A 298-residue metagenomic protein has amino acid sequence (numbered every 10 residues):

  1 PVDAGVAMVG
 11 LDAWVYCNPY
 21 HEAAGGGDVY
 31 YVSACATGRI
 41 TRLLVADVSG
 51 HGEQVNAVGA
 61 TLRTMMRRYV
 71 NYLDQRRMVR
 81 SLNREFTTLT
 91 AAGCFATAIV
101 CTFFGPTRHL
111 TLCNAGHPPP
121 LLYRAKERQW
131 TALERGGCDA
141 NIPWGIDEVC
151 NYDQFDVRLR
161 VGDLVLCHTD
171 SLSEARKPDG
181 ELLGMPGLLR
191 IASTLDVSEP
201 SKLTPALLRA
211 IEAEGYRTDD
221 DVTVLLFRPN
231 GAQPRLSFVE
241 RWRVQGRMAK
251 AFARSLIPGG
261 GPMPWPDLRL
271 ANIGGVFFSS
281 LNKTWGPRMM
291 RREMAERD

Functional and structural regions predicted by a protein language model:
P1-L166, R217-P229, Q233-Q245, R254-D298: … and, occasionally, acidic/histidine-rich disordered N-termini of signaling adaptors
Q75-T87, L188, P200-E212: Short, well-structured alpha-helical segments that form the helix of a local strand-helix-strand
L122-K126, R176-L182: Cytochrome P450 core scaffold surrounding the K-helix E-X-X-R motif and the conserved "meander" helix-loop region
V157-R158, A192, T204: Long, contiguous interaction/recruitment modules in multidomain scaffold/adaptor proteins
D170: Conserved catalytic-loop aspartate of Hanks-type protein kinases
E174-A175, E214: Short beta-strands and strand-coil junctions in structured, solvent-facing domains, enriched
L182-D196: Divalent-cation-assisted or electrostatically stabilized phosphate/pyrophosphate-binding catalytic cores
